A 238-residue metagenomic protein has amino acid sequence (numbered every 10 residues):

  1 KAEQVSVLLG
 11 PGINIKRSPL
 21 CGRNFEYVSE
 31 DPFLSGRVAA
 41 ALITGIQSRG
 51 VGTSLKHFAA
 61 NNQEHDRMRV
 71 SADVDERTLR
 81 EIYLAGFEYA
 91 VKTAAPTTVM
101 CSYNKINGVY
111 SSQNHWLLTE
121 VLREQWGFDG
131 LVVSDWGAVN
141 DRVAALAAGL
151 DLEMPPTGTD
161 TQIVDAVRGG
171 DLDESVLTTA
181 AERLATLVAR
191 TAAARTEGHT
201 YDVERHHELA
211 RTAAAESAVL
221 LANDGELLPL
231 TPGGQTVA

Functional and structural regions predicted by a protein language model:
K1-A238: Glycoside hydrolase catalytic-domain context in secreted enzymes
